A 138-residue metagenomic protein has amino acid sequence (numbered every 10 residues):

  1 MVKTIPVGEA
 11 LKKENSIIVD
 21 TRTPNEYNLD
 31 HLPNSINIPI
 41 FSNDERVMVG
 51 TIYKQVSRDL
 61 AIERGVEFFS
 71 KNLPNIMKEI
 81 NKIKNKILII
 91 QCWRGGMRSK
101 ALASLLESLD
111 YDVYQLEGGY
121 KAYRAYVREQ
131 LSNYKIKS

Functional and structural regions predicted by a protein language model:
V2-I17, T21-S138: Rhodanese-like catalytic fold shared by cysteine-dependent sulfurtransferases and DSP/PTP-type phosphatases
